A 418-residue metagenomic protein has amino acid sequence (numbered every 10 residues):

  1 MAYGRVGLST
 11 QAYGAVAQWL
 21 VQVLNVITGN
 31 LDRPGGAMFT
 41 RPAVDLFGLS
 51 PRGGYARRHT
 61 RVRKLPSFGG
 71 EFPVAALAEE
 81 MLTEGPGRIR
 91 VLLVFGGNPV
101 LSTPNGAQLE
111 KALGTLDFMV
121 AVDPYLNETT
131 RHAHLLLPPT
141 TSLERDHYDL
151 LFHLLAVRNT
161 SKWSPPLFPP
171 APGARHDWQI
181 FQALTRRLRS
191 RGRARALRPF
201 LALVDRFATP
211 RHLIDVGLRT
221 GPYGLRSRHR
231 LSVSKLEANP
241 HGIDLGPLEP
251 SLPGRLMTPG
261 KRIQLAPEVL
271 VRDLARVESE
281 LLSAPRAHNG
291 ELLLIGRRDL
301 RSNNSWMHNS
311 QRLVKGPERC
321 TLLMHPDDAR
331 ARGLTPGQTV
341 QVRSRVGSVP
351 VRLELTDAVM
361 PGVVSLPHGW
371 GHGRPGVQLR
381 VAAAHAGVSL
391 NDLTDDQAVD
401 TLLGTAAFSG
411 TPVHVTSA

Functional and structural regions predicted by a protein language model:
M1, D32-F39, G192-L201: Flexible, glycine/charged-enriched surface loops at secondary-structure junctions
Y3-L8, T160-P169: Flexible glycine/proline-enriched surface loops and loop-helix/loop-strand junctions
Q11, L20, D177-I180: Stable alpha-helical elements in mature extracytoplasmic
Q22-R131, T141-Y148, N159, S227-H229 (+1 more regions): Extended redox/cofactor-interaction regions of prokaryotic respiratory oxidoreductases
R33, L126-T130, L143-L150, G347-P350 (+2 more regions): Short gly/pro/ser/thr-enriched loop/turn and capping motifs at secondary-structure boundaries
H134: Catalytic, metal-anchored helix/loop core of enzyme active sites in primary metabolism
T140-P165, P361-V363: Catalytic or ion-translocation cores adjacent to nucleophile or general acid/base/metal-coordination motifs in diverse
P165-R228, M307-L323, D327-A418: Long, contiguous, secondary-structure-rich segments that constitute the structural scaffold of globular domains
